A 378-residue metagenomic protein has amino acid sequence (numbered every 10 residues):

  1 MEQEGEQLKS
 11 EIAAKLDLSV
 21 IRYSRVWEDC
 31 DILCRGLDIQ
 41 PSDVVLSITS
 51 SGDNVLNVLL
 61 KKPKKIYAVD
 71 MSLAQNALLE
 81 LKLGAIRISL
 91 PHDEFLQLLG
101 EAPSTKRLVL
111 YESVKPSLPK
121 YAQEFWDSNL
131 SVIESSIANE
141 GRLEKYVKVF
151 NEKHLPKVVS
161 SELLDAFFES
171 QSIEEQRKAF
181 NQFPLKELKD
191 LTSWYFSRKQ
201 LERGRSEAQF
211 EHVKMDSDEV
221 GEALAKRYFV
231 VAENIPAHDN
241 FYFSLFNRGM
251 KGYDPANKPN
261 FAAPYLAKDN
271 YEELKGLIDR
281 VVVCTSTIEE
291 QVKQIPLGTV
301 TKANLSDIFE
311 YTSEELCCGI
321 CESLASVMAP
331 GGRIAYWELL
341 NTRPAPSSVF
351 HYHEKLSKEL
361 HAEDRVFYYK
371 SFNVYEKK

Functional and structural regions predicted by a protein language model:
E2-E4, A74-E272: Class I S-adenosyl-L-methionine-dependent methyltransferase module
R22-V44, D53: Conserved alpha-helix/loop element of class I SAM-dependent methyltransferases that forms part of the SAM/SAH-binding
Q40-D43, S286-N304: A short acidic, Gly/Pro-enriched loop at the edge of an enzyme's catalytic core that lines a small-molecule cofactor
D43, K64, G332: Glycine-centered, small-residue-biased loops immediately flanking beta-strands in adenine/cofactor-binding cores
A68-L73: Conserved acidic E/D residue at the C-terminus of a beta-strand in Rossmann-like folds
N304, P330-T342: Conserved beta-strand signature within the Rossmann-like core of class I S-adenosyl-L-methionine
C317-P330: A short glycine-rich, Lys/Arg-flanked "PGG" loop and its adjoining helix->strand segment in the class I
K355-K378: Core SAM-dependent methyltransferase catalytic element
